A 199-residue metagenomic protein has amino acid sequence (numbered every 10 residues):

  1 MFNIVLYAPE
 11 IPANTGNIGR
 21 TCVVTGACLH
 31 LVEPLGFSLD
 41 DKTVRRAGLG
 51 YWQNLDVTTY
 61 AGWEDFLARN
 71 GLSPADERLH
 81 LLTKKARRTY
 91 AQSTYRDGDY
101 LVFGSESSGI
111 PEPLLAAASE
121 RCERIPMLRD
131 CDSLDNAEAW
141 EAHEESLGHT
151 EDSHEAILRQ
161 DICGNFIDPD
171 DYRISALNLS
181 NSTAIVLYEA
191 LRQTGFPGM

Functional and structural regions predicted by a protein language model:
M1-M199: Post-transcriptional modification and biogenesis factors for structured RNAs of the translation apparatus
